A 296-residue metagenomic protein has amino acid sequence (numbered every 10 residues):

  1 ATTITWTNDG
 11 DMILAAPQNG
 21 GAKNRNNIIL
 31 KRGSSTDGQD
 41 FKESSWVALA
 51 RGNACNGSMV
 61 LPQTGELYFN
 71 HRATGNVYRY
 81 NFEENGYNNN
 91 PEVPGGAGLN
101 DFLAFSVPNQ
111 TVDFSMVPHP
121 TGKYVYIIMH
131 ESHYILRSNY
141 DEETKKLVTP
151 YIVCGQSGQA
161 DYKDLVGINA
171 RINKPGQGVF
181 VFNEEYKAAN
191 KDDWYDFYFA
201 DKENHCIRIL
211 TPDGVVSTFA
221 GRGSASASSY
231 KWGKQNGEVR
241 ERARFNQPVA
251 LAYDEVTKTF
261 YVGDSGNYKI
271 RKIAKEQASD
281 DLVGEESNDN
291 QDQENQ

Functional and structural regions predicted by a protein language model:
A1-T2, P17-R25, S34-N56, E83-F114 (+3 more regions): Gly/Pro-rich loop segments of beta-rich domains
W6-G10, V60-T64, P118-G122, F180-W194 (+1 more regions): Residue-level detector of Asp-centered blade-edge/turn motifs that repeat once per structural unit in beta-propeller
W6-N8, L14-A22, P62, L67-A73 (+4 more regions): Conserved beta-strand positions in repeat-built beta-propeller and related beta-rich domains
R25-K31, G75-R79, H133-L136, H205-R208 (+2 more regions): A short loop-to-beta-strand structural motif that recurs across blades of beta-propeller domains
L30-S35, V60, N70, Y80-F82 (+4 more regions): Hydrophobic/aromatic beta-strand positions that recur at structurally equivalent sites within the blades
Q247-G284: Blade-level signature of beta-propeller repeat domains, shared across WD40, Kelch, NHL, RCC1 and BNR/Asp-box propellers
S279-Q296: Ser/Thr/Gly/Pro-rich low-complexity, disordered linker/stalk segments of secreted and cell-surface proteins
